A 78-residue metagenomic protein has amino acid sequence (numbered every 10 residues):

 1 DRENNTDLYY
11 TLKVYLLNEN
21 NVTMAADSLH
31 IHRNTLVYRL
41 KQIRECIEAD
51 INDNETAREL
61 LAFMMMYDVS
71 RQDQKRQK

Functional and structural regions predicted by a protein language model:
D1-K78: Cytosolic nucleotide-utilizing catalytic cores of signal-transduction proteins
